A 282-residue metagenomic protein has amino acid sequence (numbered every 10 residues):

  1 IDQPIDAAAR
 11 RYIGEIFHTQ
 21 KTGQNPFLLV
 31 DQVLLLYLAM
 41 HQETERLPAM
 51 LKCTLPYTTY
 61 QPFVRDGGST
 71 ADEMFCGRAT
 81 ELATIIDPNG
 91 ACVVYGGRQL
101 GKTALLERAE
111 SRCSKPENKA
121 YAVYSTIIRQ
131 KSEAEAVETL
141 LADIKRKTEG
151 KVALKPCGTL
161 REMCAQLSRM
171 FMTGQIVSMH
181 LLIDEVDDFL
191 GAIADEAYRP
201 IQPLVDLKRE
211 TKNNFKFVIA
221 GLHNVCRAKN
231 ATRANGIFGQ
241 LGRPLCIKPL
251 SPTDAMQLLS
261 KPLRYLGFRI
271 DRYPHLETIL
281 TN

Functional and structural regions predicted by a protein language model:
D2-C53: Charged, structured surface patches that assemble and position nucleic-acid processing machinery
R11-Q20, R161-N224, N230-F238, G242: Conserved Walker B catalytic segment
A49-G77, F238-Q240: Conserved adenine-nucleotide phosphate-binding loops and their immediately adjacent elements
P88-C92: Pre-Walker A (Motif I) flank of P-loop NTPase domains
V94-Y124: P-loop NTPase Walker A phosphate-binding motif
A122-S125, R129-L154, Q166: Conserved NTP-binding/hydrolysis module of P-loop NTPases
T159, M163, R269-N282: Short conserved motifs of the RecA-like P-loop NTPase core
C246-E277: Conserved small helical "lid"/interfacial subdomain of P-loop NTPases
